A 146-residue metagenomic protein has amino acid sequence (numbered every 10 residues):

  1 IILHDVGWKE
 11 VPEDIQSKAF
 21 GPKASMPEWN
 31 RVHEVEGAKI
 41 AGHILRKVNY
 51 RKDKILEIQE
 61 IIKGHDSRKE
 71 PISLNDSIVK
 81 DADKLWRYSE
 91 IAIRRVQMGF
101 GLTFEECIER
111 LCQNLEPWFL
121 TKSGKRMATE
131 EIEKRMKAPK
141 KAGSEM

Functional and structural regions predicted by a protein language model:
I1-P22, G37, E57-S67: His-Asp-centered metal-binding catalytic motifs of divalent-metal-dependent phosphohydrolases/nucleases
L3, D14, Y50, S67-M146: Divalent metal-dependent phosphate-bond-processing catalytic cores, especially two-metal-ion Mg2+/Mn2+ enzymes that act
P22-H33: A short acidic, glycine-rich active-site loop that binds or catalyzes chemistry on phosphate/adenosine moieties
M26-E28, I44-R46, R51-D53: Generic detector of short, locally flexible boundary/turn motifs and exposed helical patches
R31-K47: An active-site-proximal "capping" alpha-helix that borders the catalytic cofactor pocket
K39-H43, E60-K63, K80, W86: A broadly conserved amphipathic alpha-helix scaffold signal in soluble, globular proteins
V48-K63, N75: Acidic/histidine metal-binding catalytic segments
